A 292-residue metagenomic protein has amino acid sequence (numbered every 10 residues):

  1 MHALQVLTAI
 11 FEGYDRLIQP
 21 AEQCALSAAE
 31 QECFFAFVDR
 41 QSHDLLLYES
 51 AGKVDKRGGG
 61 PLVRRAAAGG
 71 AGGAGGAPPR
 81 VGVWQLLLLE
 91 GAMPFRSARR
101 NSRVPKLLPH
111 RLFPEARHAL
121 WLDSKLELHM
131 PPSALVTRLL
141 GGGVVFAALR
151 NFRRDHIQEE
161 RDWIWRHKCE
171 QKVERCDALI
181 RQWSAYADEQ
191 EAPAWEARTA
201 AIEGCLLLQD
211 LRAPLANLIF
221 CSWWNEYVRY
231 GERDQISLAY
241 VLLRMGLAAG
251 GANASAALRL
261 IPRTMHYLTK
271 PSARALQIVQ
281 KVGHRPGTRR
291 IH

Functional and structural regions predicted by a protein language model:
M1-S102, L112-A116, G231-E232, M245-G246: N-terminal anchoring/stem segment of glycosyltransferases
A3, Q31-E32, L107, W121-D123 (+1 more regions): Extracellular structured ligand-interaction cores
F11-G13, F35-Q41, G60-V63, G76-P79 (+10 more regions): Preference for well-ordered, secondary-structure-rich cores of eukaryotic proteins
R16-P20, L45-Y48, M130-A134, E159 (+1 more regions): A short acidic (Asp/Glu
L17-Q23, K106-L107, E191-A194, Q235: Eukaryotic intrinsically disordered and solvent-exposed regulatory patches
A92-L107, A134, Q171, I180-E191: Short acidic (Asp/Glu) patches
P105-H167: GT-A fold catalytic core of metal-dependent nucleotide-sugar glycosyltransferases, centered on the diacidic
H167-H292: Catalytic core and acceptor-binding pocket of nucleotide-sugar-dependent glycosyltransferases
